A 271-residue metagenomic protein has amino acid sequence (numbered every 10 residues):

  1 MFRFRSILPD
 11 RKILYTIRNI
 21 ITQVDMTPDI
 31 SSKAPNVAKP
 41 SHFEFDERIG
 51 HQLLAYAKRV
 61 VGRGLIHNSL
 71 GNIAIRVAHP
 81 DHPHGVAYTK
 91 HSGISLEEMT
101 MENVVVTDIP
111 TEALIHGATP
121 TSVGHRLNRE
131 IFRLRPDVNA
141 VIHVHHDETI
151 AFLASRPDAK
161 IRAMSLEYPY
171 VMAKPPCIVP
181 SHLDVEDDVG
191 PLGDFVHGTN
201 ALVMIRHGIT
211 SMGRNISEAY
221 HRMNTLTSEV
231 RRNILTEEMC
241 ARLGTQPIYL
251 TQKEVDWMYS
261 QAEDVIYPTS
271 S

Functional and structural regions predicted by a protein language model:
M1-I13, R18-I20: N-terminal mitochondrial targeting presequence
I21-S271: Glycine-rich flexible loops
